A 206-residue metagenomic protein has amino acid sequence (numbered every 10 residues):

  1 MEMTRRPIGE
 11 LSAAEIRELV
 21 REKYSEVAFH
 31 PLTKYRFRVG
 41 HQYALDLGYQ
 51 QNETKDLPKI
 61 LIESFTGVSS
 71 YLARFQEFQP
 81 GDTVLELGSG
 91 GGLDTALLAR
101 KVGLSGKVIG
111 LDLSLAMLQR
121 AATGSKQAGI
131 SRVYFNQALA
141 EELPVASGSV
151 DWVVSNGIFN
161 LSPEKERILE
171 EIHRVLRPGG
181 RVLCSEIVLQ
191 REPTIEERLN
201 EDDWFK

Functional and structural regions predicted by a protein language model:
E2-D46: N-terminal auxiliary segments of SAM/dcSAM-dependent transferases
R38-T83, L97-K101: Conserved alpha-helix/loop element of class I SAM-dependent methyltransferases that forms part of the SAM/SAH-binding
P80, E141-W152: A short acidic, Gly/Pro-enriched loop at the edge of an enzyme's catalytic core that lines a small-molecule cofactor
S114-A116: Conserved SAM/SAH-binding beta-strand->alpha-helix loop
A128-E142: Conserved SAM-binding strand-loop segment of SAM-dependent methyltransferases
D151-E164: A short SAM/SAH-binding and catalytic strip from SAM-dependent methyltransferases
E166-R181: A short glycine-rich, Lys/Arg-flanked "PGG" loop and its adjoining helix->strand segment in the class I
I187-K206: Short, glycine-/aromatic-enriched active-site segment of Class I SAM-dependent methyltransferases
